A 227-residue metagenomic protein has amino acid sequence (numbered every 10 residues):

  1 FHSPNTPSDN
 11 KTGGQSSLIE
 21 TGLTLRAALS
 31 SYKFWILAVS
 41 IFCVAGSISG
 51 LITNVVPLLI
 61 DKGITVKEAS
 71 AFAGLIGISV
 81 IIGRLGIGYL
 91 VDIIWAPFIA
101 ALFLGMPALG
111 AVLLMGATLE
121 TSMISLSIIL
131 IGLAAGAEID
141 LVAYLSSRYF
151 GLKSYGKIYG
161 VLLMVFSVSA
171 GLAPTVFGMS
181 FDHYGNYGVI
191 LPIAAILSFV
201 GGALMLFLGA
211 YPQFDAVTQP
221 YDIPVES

Functional and structural regions predicted by a protein language model:
F1-G22, D215-P224: Flexible cytoplasmic inter-helical loops of multi-pass small-molecule transporters
R26-Y89, A173: Extracytoplasmic gate region of multi-pass secondary transporters
F42, G74-I78, G105, G160-V168: Transmembrane alpha-helical cores of Major Facilitator Superfamily
I48, I64, E68, G74-V80 (+1 more regions): C-terminal transmembrane helical hairpin of 12-TM major facilitator-type secondary transporters
L59-I60, L90-V91, V176-G185: Interfacial helix-cap and linker-helix signal at transmembrane-aqueous boundaries of multi-pass secondary transporters
V142, A195-S227: Multi-pass alpha-helical transporter architecture, strongest for 12-TM Major Facilitator/SLC carriers used
S146-Y155: Paired intracellular helix-loop junctions of major facilitator superfamily
M179-L197: A membrane-interface helix-boundary motif in multi-pass transporters
